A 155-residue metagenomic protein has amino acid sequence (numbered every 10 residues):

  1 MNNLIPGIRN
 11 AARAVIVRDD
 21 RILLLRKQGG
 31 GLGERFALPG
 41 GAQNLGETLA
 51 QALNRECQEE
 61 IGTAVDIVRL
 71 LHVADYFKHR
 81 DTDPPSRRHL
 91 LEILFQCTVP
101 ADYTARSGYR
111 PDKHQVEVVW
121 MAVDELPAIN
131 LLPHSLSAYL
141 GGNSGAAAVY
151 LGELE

Functional and structural regions predicted by a protein language model:
M1-I22, Q96: Conserved N-terminal beta-strand and adjoining loop/helix that marks the start of the Nudix/MutT-like hydrolase domain
I8, E34, R87-L91: Residue-level preference for beta-strand/loop junctions
A12, V65-V68: Small-residue-enriched segments and motifs
V15-V17, R21-A37: N-terminal first-folded block
G31, F36, T104, R110-E155: Nudix hydrolase/Nudix homology domain
A37, A42-Q43: Adenylate-forming
Q43-D66, F77-L131: Unchanged
L70-V73: Residue-level recognition of beta-strand microenvironments
